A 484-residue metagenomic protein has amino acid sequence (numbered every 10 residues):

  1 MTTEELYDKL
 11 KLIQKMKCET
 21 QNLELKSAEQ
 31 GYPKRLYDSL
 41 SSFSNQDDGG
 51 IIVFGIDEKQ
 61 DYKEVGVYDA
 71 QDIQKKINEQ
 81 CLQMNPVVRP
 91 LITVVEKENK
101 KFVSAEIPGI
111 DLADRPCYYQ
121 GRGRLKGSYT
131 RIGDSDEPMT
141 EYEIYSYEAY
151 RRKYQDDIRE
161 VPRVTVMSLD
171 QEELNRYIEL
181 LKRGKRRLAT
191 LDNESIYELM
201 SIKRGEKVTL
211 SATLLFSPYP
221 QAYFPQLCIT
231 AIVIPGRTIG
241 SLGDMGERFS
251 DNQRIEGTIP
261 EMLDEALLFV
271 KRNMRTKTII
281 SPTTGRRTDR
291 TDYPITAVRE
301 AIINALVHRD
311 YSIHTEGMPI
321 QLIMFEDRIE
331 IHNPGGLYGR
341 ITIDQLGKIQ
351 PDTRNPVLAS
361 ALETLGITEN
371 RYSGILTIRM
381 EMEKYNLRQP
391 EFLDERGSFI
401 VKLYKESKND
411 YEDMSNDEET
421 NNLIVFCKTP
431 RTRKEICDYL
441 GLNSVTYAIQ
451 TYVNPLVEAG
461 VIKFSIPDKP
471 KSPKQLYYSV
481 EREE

Functional and structural regions predicted by a protein language model:
M1-V103, D111-A113: Polybasic/polar functional segments that serve as interface/processing modules
V87-V166, E316-I320, E369-Y372, L376 (+2 more regions): Intrinsically disordered, low-complexity regulatory tails
G127-E316, L322-E326, Y338-R340, D344-P351 (+1 more regions): Active-site helix-to-loop segments that bind/position phosphate- or nucleotide-bearing substrates and donors across
Y293, L442-E458, K471: Short amphipathic alpha-helical interaction segments
D327-T364, Y411-E412: Glycine-rich/acidic phosphate-handling loop/turn and adjacent ATP-lid/helix of nucleotide-binding kinase/ATPase domains
P390, V457-D468: A short, conserved structural fragment
T429-L440: Short acidic, hydrophobic short linear motifs in intrinsically disordered regions
F464-E484: Short, cationic-aromatic polyanion-contact patches
